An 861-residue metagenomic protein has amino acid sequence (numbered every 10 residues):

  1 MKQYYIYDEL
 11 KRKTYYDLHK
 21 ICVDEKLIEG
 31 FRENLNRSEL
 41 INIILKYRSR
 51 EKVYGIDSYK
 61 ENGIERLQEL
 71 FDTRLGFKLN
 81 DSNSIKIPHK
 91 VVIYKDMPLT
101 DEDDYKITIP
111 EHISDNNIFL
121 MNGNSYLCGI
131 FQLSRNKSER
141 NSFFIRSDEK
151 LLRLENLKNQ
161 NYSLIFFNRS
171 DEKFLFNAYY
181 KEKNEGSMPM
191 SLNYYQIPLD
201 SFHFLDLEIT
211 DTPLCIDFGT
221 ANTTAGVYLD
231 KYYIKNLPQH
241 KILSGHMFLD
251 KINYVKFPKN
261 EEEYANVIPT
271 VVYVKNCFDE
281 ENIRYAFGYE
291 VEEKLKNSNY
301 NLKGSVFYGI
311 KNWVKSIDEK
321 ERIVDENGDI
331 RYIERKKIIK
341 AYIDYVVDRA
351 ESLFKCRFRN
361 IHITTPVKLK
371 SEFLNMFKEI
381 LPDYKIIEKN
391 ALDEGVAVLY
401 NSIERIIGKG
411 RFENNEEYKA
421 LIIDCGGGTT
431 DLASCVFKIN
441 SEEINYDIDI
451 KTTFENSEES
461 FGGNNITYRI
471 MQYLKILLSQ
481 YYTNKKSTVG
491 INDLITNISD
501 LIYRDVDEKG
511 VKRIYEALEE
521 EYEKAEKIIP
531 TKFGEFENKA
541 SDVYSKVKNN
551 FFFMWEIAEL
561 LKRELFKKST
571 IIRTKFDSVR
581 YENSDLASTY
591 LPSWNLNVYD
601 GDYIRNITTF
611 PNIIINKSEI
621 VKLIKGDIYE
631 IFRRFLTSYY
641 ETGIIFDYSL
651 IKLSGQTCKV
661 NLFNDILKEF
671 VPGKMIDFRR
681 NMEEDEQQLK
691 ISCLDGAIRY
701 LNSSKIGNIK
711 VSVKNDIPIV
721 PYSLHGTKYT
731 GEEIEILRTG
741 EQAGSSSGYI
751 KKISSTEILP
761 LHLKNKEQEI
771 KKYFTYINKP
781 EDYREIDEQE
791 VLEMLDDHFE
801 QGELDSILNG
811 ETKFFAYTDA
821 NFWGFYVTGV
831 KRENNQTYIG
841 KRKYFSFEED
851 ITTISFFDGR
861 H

Functional and structural regions predicted by a protein language model:
M1-S58: Basic helix-extension-helix modules of the SAP/HeH family
S58-K173, S244-I361, K475-E523, K527-E559 (+5 more regions): Phosphate-binding loop and its immediate beta->loop->alpha context in nucleotide/phosphate-handling enzymes
L75-L205, I614-K617, G707-H861: Acidic low-complexity intrinsically disordered segments
E185-D211, N390-I423, I691-N708: Conserved phosphate-binding catalytic cores of ATP/NTP-utilizing and phosphoryl-transfer enzymes
F202-N236, L302-S305, G309-N312, I407-K451 (+2 more regions): Gly/Thr-rich phosphate-binding beta-strand-loop-beta motif of the actin/hexokinase/Hsp70
K231-V267, E416, E442-N456, R679-E683: Flexible phosphate/Mg2+-sensing switch loops adjacent to catalytic phosphate-binding sites
I339-Y342, T467-Q472, R513-V713, S747: Helical "lid/coupling" subdomains associated with nucleotide-phosphate turnover
V346, A350-R357, V367, F373 (+1 more regions): Hydrophobic, small-residue-rich alpha-helical packing segments that form membrane-like cores
